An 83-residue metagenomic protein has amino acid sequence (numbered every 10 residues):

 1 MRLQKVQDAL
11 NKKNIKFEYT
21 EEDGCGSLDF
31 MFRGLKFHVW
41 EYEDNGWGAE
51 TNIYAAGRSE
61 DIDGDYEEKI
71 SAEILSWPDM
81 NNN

Functional and structural regions predicted by a protein language model:
M1-F32, N52-E68, A72: Negatively charged, low-complexity tracts enriched in Asp/Glu with abundant Ser/Thr
K36-I53: Short, conserved beta-strand/beta-arch hydrophobic-aromatic motifs that form part of recognition grooves or interface
P78-N83: Short acidic DE-rich linear segments
